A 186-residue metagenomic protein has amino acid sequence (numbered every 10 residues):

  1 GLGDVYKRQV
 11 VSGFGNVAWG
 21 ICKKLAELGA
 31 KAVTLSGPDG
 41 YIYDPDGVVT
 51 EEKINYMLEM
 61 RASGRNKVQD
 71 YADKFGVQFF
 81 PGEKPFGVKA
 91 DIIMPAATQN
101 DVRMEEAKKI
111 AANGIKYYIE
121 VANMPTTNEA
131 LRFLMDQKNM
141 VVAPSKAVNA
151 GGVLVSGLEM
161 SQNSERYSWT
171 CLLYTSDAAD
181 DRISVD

Functional and structural regions predicted by a protein language model:
G1-Y6, D177-D180, V185: Short, small-residue-biased leader/transition segments that mark boundaries at the very start of proteins
D4-V77: Glycine-rich phosphate/diphosphate-binding loop of Rossmann-like nucleotide-binding domains
V10, I92-M94, I119: Structural motif
K24, L28, P38, I42 (+5 more regions): Change "in soluble alpha/beta enzymes" to "in soluble alpha/beta proteins
K24-S36, W169, L173, R182-D186: Conserved internal helical-beta-strand scaffold that buttresses enzyme catalytic cores
L58-E106: A structured beta-alpha segment of the ubiquitous adenosine-cofactor-binding alpha/beta core
V102, E106-N113, V121-N163: Rossmann-fold NAD(P)-binding glycine/threonine-rich loop
